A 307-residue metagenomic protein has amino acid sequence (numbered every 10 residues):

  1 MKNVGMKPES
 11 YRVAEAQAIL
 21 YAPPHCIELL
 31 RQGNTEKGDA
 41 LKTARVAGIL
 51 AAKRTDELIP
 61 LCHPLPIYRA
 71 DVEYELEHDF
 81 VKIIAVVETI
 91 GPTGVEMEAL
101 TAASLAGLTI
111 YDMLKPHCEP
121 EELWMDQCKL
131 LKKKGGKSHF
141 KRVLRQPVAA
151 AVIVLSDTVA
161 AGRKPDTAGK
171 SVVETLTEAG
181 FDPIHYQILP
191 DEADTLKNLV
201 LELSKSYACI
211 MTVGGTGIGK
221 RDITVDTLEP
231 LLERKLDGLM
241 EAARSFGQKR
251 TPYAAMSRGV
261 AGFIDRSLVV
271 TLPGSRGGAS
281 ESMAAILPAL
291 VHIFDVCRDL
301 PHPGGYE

Functional and structural regions predicted by a protein language model:
M1-D39, V46-E57, Y68-V148, V159-A160 (+1 more regions): C-terminal binding/interaction regions
D112-P116, F140-D191: Glycine-rich phosphate/diphosphate-binding loop of Rossmann-like nucleotide-binding domains
K164-D166, D222-D226, M283-A284: Short amphipathic alpha-helical segments
S171, D226-R234, I286-H292: A glycine- and small-aliphatic-rich helix-loop capping segment at beta-alpha/alpha-beta transitions that lines
E174-L232: N-terminal small/polar loop signature for handling phosphorylated ligands or for N-terminal nucleophile
A208, Y253, S267: Conserved acidic residues
E229-A254, I293-P303: Short, acidic/small-residue loops that bind anionic groups at enzyme active sites
